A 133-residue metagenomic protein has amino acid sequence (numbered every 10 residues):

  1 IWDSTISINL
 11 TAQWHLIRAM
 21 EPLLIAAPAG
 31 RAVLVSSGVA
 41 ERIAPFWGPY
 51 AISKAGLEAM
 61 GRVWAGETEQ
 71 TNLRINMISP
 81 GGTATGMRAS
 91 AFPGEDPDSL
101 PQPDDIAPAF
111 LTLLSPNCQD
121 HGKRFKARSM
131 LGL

Functional and structural regions predicted by a protein language model:
I1, I25, R31-G56, G61-Q70 (+1 more regions): Catalytic loop of short-chain dehydrogenase/reductase
I1-S7: Active-site Tyr-X3-Lys motif and surrounding loop/helix of classical short-chain dehydrogenase/reductase
I17-R18, R62: A short, exposed helix-loop element centered on a Lys and neighboring polar residues
A19-L23: A structural motif corresponding to the C-terminal end of an alpha-helix and its immediate exit/capping segment
Q70-L73, M77-I78, T85, G94-L133: C-terminal helical subdomain
